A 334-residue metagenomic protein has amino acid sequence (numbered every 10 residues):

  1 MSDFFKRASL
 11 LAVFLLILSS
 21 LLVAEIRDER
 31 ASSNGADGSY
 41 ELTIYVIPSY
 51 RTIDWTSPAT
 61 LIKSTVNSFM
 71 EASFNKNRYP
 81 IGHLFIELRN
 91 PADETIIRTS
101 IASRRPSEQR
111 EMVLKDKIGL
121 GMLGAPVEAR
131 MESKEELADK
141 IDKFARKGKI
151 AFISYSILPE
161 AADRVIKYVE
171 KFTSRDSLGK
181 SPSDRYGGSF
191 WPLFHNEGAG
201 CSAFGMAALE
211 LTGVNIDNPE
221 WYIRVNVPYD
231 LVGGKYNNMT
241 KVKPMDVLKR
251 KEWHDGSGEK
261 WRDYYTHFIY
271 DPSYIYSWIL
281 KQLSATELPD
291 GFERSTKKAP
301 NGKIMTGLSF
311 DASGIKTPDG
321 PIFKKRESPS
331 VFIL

Functional and structural regions predicted by a protein language model:
M1-A12: Bacterial N-terminal signal peptides that target proteins for export
L11, A72, G188-P192: A general structural-boundary detector
L11-S20: Bacterial N-terminal signal peptides
E25, R175-L334: Activation targets extended, charge/polar-rich intrinsically disordered C-terminal tails
G38-K147, S309, I315-I322, R326: Glycine-rich catalytic cores of cysteine/serine-nucleophile enzymes that process amide/ester linkages in cell-envelope
I44, I86, A162-F172, W278-L280: Generic hydrophobic, helix-prone segments enriched in Leu/Val/Ile
I81, A92-M206, E210, V214-G233: Acidic/His-rich structured neighborhood in mature extracellular/periplasmic domains
